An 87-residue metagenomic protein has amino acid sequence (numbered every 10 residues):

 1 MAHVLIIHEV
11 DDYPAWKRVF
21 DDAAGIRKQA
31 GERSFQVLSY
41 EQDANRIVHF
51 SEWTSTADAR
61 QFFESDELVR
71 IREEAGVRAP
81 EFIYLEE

Functional and structural regions predicted by a protein language model:
M1-R70, E74-E87: Short S/T/G/P-rich N-terminal loop/turn motif that feeds into the first structured element of a domain
